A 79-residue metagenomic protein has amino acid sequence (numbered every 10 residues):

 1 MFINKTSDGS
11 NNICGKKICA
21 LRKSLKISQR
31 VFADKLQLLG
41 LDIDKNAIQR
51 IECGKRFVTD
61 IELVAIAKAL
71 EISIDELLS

Functional and structural regions predicted by a protein language model:
M1-L25: A short, Lys/Arg-rich alpha-helix, primarily the initiator
K17, A47-R50, E76: Residue-level recognition of specific faces of alpha-helices
I18, Q29, K45, D60-L63: Helix-turn-helix DNA-binding elements, focusing on the entry/boundary residues of the two helices that contact DNA
K26-R50: Short alpha-helical DNA-recognition segment
T59-E76: DNA major-groove recognition helix of helix-turn-helix/homeodomain DNA-binding modules
S79: Phosphate-coordinating loops and pocket residues in cytosolic domains that bind phosphorylated ligands
